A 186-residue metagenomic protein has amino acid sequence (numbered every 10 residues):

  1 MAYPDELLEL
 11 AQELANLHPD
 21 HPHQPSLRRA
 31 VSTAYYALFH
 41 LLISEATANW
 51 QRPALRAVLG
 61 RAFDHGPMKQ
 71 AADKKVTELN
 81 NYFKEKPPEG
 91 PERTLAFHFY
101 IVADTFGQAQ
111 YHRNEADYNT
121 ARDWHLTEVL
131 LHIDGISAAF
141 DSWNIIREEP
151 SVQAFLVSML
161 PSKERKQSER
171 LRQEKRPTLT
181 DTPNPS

Functional and structural regions predicted by a protein language model:
M1-S186: Terminal alpha-helical segments
